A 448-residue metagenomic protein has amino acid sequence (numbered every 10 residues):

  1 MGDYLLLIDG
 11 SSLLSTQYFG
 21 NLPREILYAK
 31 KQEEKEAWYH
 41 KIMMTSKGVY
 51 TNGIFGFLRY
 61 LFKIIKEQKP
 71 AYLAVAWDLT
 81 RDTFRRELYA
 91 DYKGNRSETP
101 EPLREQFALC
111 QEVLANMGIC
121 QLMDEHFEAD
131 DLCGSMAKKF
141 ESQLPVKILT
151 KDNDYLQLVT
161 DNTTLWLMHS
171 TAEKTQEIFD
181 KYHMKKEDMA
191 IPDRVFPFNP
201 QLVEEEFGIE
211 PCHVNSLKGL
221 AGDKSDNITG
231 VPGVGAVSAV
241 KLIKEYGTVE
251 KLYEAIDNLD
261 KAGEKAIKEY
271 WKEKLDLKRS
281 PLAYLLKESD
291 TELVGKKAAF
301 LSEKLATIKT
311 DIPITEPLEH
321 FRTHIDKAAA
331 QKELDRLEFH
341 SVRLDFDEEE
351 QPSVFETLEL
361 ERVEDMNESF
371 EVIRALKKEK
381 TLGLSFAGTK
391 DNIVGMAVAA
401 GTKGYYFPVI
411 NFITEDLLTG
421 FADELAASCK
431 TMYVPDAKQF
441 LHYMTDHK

Functional and structural regions predicted by a protein language model:
M1-A74, F84-R85: Non-catalytic, usually N-terminal nucleic-acid engagement modules in DNA/RNA processing proteins
L14-G20, L156-D161, M396, A437-K448: Short active-site loop/helix that positions an aromatic residue
A29, T80-F107: A charged helix-plus-loop insertion that forms the helical arch/lid used to bind and gate nucleic-acid substrates
H40-M44, G94-I314: Extended two-metal-dependent nuclease catalytic cores across DNA- and RNA-processing enzymes
F57-K69, S135-K139, E415-C429: Short, basic/hydrophobic alpha-helical segments
I65-A76, T80, P145-Q157, D161 (+3 more regions): Structured, non-catalytic alpha/beta "coupling" segments that mediate domain-domain communication and provide generic
C120, K174-K218, L358-E359, A397-K448: Active-site-proximal helix-loop-helix substrate-binding element of RNase H-like nuclease domains
E319-A426, K430-T431: Long, highly charged low-complexity segments
